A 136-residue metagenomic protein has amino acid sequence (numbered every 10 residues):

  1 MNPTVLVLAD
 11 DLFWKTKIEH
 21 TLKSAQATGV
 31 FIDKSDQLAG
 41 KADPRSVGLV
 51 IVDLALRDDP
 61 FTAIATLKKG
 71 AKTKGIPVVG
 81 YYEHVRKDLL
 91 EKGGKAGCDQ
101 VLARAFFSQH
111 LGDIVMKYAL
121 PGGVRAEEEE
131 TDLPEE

Functional and structural regions predicted by a protein language model:
N2-L12: Conserved acidic segment of CheY-like receiver
L12-V30: Two-component/phosphorelay signaling modules centered on CheY-like receiver
K34-L49: Acidic, metal-coordinating helix/loop segments flanking the phosphotransfer/catalytic sites of two-component signaling
V52-L67: Conserved phosphotransfer microenvironments
K72-P77: His-Asp phosphorelay/catalytic-motif detector in bacterial-type signaling
V85-Q100: Alpha4 helix (beta4-alpha4-beta5 surface) of REC/receiver domains from two-component response regulators
G97-Q109: Output/docking surface of receiver
G123-E136: CheY-like receiver
